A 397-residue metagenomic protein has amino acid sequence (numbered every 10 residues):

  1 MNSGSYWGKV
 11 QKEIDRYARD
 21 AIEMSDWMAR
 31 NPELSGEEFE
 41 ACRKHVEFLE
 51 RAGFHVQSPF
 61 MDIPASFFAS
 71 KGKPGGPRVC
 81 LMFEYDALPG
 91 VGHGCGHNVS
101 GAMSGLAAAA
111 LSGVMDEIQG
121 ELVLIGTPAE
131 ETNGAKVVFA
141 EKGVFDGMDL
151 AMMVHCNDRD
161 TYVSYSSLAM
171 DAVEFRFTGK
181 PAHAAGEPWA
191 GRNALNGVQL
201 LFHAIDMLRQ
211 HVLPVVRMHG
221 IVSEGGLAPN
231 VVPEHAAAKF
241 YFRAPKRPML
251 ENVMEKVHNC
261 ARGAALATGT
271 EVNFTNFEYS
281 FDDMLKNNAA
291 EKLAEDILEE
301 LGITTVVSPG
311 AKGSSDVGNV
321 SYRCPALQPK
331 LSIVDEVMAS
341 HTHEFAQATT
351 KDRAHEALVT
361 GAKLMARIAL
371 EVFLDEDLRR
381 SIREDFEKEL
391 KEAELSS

Functional and structural regions predicted by a protein language model:
N2-Q119: Acidic/His- and Gly-rich active-site-bordering loop/insert found across diverse amide/peptide-bond hydrolases
G4, G8-Q11, D15-I22, S35-F39 (+10 more regions): Electropositive phosphate-/nucleotide-binding environments in soluble metabolic enzymes
A29-N31, D86, H93, H97 (+5 more regions): Histidine-centered active-site/metal-ligand motif
H45, M103-L111, A135, G197-I205 (+1 more regions): Buried hydrophobic packing segments
A65-F68, D86-G94, N98-V99, D116-P233 (+2 more regions): Histidine/acidic-residue-rich, glycine-tolerant segments that coordinate divalent metal ions
P77, G147-L150, G302: Local beta-strand N-terminus motif with an aromatic residue
C80-M82, V173, T178, Q328-I333: Non-cysteine beta-strand/loop elements that form the S-adenosyl-L-methionine
Q199-S397: Metal-dependent amide/peptide-bond hydrolase catalytic core, centered on the "pita-bread" metallohydrolase fold
